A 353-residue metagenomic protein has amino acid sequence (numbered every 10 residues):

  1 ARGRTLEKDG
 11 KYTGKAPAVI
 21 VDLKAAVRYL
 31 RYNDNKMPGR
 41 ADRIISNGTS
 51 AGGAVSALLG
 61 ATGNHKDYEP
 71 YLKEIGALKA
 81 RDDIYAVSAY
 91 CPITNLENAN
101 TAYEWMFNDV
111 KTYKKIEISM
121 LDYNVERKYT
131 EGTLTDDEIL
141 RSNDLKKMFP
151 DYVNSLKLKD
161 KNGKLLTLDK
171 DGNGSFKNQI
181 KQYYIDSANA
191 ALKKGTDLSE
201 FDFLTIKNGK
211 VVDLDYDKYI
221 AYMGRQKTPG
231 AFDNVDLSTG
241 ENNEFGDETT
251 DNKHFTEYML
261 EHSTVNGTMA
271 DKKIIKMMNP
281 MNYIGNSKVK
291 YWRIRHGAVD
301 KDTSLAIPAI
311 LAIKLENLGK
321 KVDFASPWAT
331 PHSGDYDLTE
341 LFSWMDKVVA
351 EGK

Functional and structural regions predicted by a protein language model:
A1-V21, G60-T62, A329-P331: Cap/lid segment of the alpha/beta-hydrolase catalytic domain
R2-T5, A51-A54, I93-L96, V299-K301 (+1 more regions): Solvent-exposed loop/turn segments at secondary-structure junctions within structured extracellular/periplasmic domains
Y12-K36, D337, S343: Alpha/beta-hydrolase active-site loop
L23, S56, S304, P308-A312: Short, highly selective alpha-helical patches that border small-molecule cofactor pockets in redox/cofactor-processing
Y32-V110, I275: Primarily recognizes the serine-hydrolase "nucleophile elbow" in alpha/beta-hydrolase and SGNH/GDSL folds
T62-K73, L78-R81, P92, V125 (+3 more regions): Mobile cap/lid helix-loop segments that gate and shape the active-site cleft of serine hydrolases
R81-Y85, S287-W292: Short, proline-enriched alpha-helix->beta-strand connector loops that line the catalytic pocket of alpha/beta-hydrolase
A99-W105, D136-K207, R295-D300, A309-A312 (+1 more regions): C-terminal catalytic histidine-bearing segment of alpha/beta-hydrolase fold enzymes
